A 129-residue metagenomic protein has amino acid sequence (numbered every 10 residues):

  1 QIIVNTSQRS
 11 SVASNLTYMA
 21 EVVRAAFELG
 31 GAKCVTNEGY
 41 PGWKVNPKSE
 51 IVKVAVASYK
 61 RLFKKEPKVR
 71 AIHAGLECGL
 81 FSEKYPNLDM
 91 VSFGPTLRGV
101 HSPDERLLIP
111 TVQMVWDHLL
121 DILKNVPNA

Functional and structural regions predicted by a protein language model:
Q1-E28: Long, well-ordered mid-to-C-terminal structural blocks that present hydrophobic/aromatic surfaces
V4-A13, K33-V52: A short beta-alpha structural unit
N15-V23, P47, I51-A55, E77 (+2 more regions): General structural feature for long, well-ordered alpha-helical segments within catalytic domains of soluble enzymes
M19-F27, W43-S49, E83-D89: Short, functional N-terminal and low-complexity linear motifs
V22-G30, V54-L62, L80, K84 (+1 more regions): Generic non-transmembrane alpha-helical segments
V22-G30, Y40-G42, I51-K53, A74 (+1 more regions): Active/binding-pocket-proximal capping segment
G30-N37, K65-R70, N128-A129: Flexible, glycine/charged-enriched surface loops at secondary-structure junctions
F63-I122: Zn-dependent metallopeptidase/amidohydrolase metal-coordination segment
